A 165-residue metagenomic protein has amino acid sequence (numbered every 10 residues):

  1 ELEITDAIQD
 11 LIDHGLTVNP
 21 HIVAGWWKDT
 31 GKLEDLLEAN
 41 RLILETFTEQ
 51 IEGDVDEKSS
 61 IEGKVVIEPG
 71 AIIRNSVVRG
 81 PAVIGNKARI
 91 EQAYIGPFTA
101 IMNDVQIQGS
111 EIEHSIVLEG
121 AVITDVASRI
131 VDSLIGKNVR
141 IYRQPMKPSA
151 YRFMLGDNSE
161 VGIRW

Functional and structural regions predicted by a protein language model:
E1-W165: Left-handed beta-helix
